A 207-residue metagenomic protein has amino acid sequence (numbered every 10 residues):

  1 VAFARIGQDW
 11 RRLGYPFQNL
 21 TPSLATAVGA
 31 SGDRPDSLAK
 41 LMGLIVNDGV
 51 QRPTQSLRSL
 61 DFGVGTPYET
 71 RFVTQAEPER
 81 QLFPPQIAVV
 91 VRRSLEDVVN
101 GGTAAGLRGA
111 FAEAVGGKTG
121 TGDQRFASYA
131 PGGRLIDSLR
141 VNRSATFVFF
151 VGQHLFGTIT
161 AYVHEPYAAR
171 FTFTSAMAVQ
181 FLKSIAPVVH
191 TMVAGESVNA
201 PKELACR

Functional and structural regions predicted by a protein language model:
V1-S23, V28: A small/polar active-site loop signature that marks catalytic segments
A4, N19-L20, S31-R207: A penicillin-recognizing enzyme superfamily signal
